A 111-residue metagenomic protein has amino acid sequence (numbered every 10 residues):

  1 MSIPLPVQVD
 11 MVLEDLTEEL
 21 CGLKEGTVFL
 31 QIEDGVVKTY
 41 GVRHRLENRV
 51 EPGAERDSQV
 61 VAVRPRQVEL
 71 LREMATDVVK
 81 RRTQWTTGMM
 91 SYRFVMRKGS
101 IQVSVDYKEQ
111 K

Functional and structural regions predicted by a protein language model:
M1-E25, F29-I32, E47: Long, hydrophobic N-terminal alpha-helical segment
V7-V9, E18-C21, E25, P52-A62 (+1 more regions): Binding-site signature for planar aromatic cofactors or substrates
E47-R49, A54-R56, G99-K111: Short, low-complexity, polybasic intrinsically disordered segments
A54-Q102: Short, solvent-exposed interaction modules
